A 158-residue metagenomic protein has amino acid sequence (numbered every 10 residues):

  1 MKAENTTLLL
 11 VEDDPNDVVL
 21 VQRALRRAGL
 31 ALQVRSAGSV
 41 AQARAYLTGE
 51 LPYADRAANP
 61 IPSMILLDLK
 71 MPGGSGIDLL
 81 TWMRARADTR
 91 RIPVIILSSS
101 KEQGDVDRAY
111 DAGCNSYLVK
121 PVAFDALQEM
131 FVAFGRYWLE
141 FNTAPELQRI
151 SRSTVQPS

Functional and structural regions predicted by a protein language model:
N5-N16, V21-R26, I65: Conserved acidic segment of CheY-like receiver
S36-P52, G76: Helix N-cap/capping motif at the beta->alpha junctions
S39, P60-S63, S75-D78: Acidic catalytic/metal-coordinating carboxylates
Q42, V122-F134, N142-Q148: C-terminal output helix
P52, I77-R90: Short amphipathic alpha-helix used as the core "switch/output" element in two-component signaling
L67-L69, S98: Active-site residues of response regulator receiver
P72, E102: The feature encodes the CheY-like receiver
